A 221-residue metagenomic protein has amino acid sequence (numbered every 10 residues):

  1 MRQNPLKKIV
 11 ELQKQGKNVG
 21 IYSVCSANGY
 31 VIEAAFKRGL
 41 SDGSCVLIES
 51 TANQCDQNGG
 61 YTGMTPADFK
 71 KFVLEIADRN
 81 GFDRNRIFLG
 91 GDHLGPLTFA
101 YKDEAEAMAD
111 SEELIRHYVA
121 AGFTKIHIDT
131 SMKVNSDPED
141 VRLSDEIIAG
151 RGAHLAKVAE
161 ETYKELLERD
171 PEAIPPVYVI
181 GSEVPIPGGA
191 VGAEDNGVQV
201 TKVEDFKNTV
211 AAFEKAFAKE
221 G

Functional and structural regions predicted by a protein language model:
M1-G81, N85-I87: Alpha/beta catalytic barrel-like cores
N18-G29, G90-D110, N196-V200: Active-site mouth loops of central-metabolism enzymes
G20-S26, V46-S50, N85-H93, T124-T130 (+1 more regions): Hydrophobic faces of well-ordered beta-strands that scaffold small-molecule active sites in alpha/beta enzyme cores
I21-N28, I48-A52, N58, G181-G221: Conserved alpha/beta-domain cores
G39, I115-Y118: Generic structural signal for hydrophobic
Q54-N58, H93-Y101, T130-D145, P176-K202: Active-site-proximal beta-alpha loop/turn segments in soluble metabolic enzymes
Y61-D68, K102-D110, D140-R151, D195-N208: Alpha-helix N-cap and loop-to-helix initiation/capping positions
G63-G91, L143-A173: Alpha-helix-loop-beta-strand connector modules within alpha/beta enzyme cores
